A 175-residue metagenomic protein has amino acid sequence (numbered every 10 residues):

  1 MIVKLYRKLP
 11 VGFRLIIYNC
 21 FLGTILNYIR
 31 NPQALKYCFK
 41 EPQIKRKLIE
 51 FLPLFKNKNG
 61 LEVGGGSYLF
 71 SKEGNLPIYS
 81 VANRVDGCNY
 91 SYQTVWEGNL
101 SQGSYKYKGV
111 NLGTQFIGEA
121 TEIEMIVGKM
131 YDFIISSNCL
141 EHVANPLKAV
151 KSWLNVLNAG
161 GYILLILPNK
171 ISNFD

Functional and structural regions predicted by a protein language model:
M1-E50: Membrane-proximal basic amphipathic "stem/tether" segments
I49-F55, E124: Glycine-rich helix-loop-beta junction characteristic of Rossmann-like nucleotide cofactor-binding loops
P53-F55, N75-A82, N155-N158: Short, conserved loop/helix-junction motifs that constitute active-site signature segments in enzyme catalytic cores
N57-N59, K129: Nucleotide donor/acceptor-binding cores
N59-I123: Class I SAM-dependent methyltransferase SAM/SAH-binding core
Y92, N99, Y105-L112, I117 (+1 more regions): S-adenosyl-L-methionine-dependent methyltransferase catalytic module, highlighting the catalytic core
I134-I135: Hydrophobic beta-strand segment of the Class I
N138-H142: A short His-aromatic
